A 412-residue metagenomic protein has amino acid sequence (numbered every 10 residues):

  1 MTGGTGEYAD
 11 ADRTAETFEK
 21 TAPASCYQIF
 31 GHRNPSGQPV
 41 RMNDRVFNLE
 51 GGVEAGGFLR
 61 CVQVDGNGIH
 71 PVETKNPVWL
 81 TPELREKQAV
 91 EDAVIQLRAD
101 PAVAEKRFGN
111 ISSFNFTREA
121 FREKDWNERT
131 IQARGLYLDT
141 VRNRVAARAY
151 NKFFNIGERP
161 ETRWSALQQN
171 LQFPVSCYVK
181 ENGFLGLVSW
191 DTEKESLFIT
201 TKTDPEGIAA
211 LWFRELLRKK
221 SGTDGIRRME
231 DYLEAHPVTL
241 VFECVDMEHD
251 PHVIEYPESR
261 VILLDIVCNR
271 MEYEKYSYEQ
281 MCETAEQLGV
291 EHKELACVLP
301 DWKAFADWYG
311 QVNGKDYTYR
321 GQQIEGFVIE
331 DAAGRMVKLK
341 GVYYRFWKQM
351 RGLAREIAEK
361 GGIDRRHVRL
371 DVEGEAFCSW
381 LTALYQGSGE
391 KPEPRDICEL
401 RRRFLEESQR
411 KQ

Functional and structural regions predicted by a protein language model:
M1-N48, G52-G57, G68, V72-K75: Acidic, His/Gly-enriched loop-helix segments that form or flank divalent-metal centers in metallo-dependent hydrolases
G37-Q38, E50, C61, S176 (+1 more regions): Short, surface-exposed charged micro-motifs
L59-C61, I199: Hydrophobic beta-strand positions in blades of beta-propellers and related beta-sheet-rich domains
L80-Q412: Core nucleotide-handling region used for phosphoryl-transfer chemistry
